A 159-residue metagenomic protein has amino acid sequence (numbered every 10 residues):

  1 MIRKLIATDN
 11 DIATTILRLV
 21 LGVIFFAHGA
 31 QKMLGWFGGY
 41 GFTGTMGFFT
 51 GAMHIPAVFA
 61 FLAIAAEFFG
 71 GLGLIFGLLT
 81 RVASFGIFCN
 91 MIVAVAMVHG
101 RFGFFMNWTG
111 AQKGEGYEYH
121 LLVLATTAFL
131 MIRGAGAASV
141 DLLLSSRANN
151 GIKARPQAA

Functional and structural regions predicted by a protein language model:
M1-G35, A57-A65, F69-A159: Extended, low-polarity transmembrane helix blocks
L34-I55, F59: Membrane-interface interhelical connector segments
